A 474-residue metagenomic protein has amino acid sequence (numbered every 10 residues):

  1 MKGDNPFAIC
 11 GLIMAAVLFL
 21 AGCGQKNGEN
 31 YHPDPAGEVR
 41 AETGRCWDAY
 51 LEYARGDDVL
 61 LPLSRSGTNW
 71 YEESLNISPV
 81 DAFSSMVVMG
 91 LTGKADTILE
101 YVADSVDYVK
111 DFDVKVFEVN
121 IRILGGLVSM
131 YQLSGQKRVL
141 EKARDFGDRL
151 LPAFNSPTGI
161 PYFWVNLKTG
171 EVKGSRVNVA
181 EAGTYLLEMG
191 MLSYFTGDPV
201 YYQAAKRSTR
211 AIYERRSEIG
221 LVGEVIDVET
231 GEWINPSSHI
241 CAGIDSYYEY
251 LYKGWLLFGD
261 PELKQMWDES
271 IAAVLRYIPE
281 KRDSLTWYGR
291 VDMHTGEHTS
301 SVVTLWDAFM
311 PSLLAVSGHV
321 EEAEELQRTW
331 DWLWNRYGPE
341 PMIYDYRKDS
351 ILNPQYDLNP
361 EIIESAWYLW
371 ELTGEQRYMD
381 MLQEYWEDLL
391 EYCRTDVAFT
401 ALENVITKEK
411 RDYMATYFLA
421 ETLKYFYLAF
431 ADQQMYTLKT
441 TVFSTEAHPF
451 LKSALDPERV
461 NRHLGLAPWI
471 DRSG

Functional and structural regions predicted by a protein language model:
M1-G11: Bacterial N-terminal signal peptides that target proteins for export
G11-L12, Y252: Extended rod-forming repeat segments used as scaffolds/tethers
L12-L18: Hydrophobic helical h-region of N-terminal Sec-dependent signal peptides in bacterial secretory/periplasmic proteins
L20-G22: C-terminal motif of bacterial Sec signal peptides marking the signal peptidase cleavage site
G24-G474: Glycan-recognition and catalytic cores of secretory/periplasmic carbohydrate-active enzymes
